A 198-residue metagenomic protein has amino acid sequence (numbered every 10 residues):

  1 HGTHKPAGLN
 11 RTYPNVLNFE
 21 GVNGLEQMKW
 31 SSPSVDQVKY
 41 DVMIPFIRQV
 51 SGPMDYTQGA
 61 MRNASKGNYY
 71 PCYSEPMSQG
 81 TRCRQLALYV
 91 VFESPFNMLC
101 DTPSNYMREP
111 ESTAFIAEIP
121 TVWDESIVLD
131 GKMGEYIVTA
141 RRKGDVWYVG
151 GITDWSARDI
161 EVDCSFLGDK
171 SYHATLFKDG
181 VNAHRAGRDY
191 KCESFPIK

Functional and structural regions predicted by a protein language model:
H1-M77: Aromatic- and carboxylate-enriched substrate-binding clefts and catalytic-loop regions of carbohydrate-active enzymes
H1-T3, G21, Q58, T102-P103 (+3 more regions): Active-site proximal loops enriched in glycine and acidic residues that flank catalytic Cys/His/Asp and coordinate
T3-H4, G24, M61, F96-M98 (+4 more regions): Short, glycine-/Ser/Thr-/acidic-enriched flexible segments
S65-F92, N97-M98, R142-W147, I152-R158: Long hydrophobic segments that form regular secondary structure
C83-L129: Catalytic cores of secreted or luminal carbohydrate-active enzymes
Y106-S112, W155-R158, S165-H173, F177-A183: Active/binding-pocket-proximal capping segment
M133-Y172: Carbohydrate-binding surface patches
L176-I197: Solvent-exposed beta-strand/loop surfaces of large extracellular or lumenal domains
